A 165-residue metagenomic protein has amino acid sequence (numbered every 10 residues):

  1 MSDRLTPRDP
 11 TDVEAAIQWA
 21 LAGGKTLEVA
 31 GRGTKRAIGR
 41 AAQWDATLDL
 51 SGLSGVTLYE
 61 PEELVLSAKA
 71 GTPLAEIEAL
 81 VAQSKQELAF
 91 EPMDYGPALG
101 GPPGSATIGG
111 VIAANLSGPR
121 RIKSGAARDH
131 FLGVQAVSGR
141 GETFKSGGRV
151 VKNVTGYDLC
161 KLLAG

Functional and structural regions predicted by a protein language model:
R4-Y95: Glycine-rich N-terminal segment of FAD-binding domains in flavoprotein oxidoreductases, spanning the beta-loop-helix
F90-E91, G100-G165: FAD-binding subdomain of flavoenzyme oxidoreductases
